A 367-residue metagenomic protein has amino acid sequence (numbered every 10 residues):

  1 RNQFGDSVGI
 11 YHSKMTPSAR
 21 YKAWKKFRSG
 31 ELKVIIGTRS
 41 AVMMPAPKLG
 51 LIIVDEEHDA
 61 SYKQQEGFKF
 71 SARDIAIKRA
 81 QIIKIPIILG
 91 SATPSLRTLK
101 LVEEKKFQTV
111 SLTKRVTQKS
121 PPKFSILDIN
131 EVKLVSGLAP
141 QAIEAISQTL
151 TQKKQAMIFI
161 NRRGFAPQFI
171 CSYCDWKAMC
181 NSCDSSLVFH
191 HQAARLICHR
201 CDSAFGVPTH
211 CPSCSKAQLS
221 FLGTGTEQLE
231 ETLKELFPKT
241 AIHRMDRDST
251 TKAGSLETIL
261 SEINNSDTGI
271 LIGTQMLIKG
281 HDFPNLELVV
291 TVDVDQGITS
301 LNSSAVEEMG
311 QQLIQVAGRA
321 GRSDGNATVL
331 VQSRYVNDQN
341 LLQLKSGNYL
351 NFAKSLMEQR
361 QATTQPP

Functional and structural regions predicted by a protein language model:
R1-P367: Inter-lobe coupling/hinge segments of SF2-like helicase ATPases
